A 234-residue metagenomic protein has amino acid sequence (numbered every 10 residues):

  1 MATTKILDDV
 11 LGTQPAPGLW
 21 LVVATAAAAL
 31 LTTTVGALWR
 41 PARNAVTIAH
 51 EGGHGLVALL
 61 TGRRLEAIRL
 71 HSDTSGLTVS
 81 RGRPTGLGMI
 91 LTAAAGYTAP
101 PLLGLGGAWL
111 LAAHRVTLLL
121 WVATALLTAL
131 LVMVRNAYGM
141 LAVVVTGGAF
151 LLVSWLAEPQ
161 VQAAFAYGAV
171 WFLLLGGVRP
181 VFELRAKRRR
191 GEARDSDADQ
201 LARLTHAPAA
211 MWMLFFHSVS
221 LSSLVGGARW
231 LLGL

Functional and structural regions predicted by a protein language model:
M1-A16, L234: Short, strongly hydrophobic alpha-helical membrane anchors
G12-G52: N-terminal signal-anchor transmembrane alpha helix
A16-P17, I90-P100, Y138-A142, M211-F215: Membrane-interface loop-to-helix entry segments
L21-T32, V122-L131, V143-V153, S220-G226: Hydrophobic core of alpha-helical transmembrane segments in multi-pass integral membrane proteins
V35-M89: Small-residue-rich helix-interface/hinge motifs
H50-G52, G96, L201: Divalent metal-coordination and catalytic microenvironments
G107-T124: Structural signature of hydrophobic alpha-helical transmembrane segments
N136-A137, L141-L234: C-terminal membrane-associated helical module and adjoining short loops/tails
